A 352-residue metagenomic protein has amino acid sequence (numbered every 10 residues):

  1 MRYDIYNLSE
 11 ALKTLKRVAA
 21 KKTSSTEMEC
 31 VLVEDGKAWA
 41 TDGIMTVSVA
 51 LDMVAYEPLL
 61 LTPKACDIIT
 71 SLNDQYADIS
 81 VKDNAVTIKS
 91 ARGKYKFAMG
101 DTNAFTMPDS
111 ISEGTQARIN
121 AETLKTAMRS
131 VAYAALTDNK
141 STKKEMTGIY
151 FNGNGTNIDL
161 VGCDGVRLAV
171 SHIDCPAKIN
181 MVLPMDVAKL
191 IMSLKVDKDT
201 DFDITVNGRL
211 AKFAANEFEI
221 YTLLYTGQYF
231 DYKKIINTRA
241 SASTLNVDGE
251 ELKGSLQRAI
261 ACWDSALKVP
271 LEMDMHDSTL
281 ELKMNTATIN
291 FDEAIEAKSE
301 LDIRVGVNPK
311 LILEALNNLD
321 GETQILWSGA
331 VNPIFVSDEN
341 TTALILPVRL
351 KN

Functional and structural regions predicted by a protein language model:
M1-N352: Structural preference for solvent-exposed beta-strand-turn elements and adjacent flexible terminal/loop segments within
